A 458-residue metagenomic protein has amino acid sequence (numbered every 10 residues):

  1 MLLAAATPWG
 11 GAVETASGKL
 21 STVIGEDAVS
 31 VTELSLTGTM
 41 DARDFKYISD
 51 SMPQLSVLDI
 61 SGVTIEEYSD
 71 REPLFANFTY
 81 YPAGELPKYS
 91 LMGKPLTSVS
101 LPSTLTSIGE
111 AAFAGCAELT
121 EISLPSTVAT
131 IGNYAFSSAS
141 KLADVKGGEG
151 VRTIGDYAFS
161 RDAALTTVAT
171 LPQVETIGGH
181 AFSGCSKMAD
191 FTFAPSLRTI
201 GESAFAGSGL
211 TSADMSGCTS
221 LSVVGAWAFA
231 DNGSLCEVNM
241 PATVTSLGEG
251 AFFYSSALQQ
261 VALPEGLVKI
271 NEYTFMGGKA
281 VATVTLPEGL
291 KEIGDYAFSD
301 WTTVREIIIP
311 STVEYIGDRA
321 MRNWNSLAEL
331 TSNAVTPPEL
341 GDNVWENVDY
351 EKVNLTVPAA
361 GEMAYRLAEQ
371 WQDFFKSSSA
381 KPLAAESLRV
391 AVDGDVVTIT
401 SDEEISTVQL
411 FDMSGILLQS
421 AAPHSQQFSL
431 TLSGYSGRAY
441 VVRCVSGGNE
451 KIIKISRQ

Functional and structural regions predicted by a protein language model:
M1-A12: Bacterial Sec-dependent N-terminal signal peptides
A6, Y350-S379: Extracellular/surface-exposed low-complexity segments
G11-T15, T32-M40, L55-G84, K94-S107 (+11 more regions): Structural signature of tandem-repeat unit edges
K19-D27, R43-D50, G147, T167-V168 (+3 more regions): Short, T/G/N/S-enriched strand-turn elements that build extracellular solenoid repeat scaffolds
I24-V31, S51-M52, V348-Y350, D402 (+1 more regions): Flexible, charged surface loops at secondary-structure boundaries
Y47-I48, L58, I65, T274 (+1 more regions): Extracellular leucine-rich repeat
K88-Y89, G109-A112, G132-A135, G155-A158 (+8 more regions): Consensus positions within tandem repeat domains that build extended binding/scaffold surfaces
K381-Q458: C-terminal outer-membrane/trafficking sorting elements
